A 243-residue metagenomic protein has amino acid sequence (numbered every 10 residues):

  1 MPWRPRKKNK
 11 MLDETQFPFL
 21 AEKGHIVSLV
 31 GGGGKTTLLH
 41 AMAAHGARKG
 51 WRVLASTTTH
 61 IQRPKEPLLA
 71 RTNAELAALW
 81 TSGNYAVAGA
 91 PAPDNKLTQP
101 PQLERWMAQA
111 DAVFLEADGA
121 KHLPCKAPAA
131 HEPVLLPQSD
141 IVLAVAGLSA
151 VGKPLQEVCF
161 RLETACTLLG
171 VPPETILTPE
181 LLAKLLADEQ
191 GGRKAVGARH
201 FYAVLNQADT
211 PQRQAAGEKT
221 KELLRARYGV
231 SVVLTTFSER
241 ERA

Functional and structural regions predicted by a protein language model:
L12-K49: Walker A (P-loop) phosphate-binding motif
A43-P93: N-terminal phosphate/diphosphate-binding loop that engages ATP/GTP or pyrophosphate donors across diverse enzyme folds
A88-A127, E132: Phosphate-binding/switch loop-helix module in NTP-utilizing enzymes
G119-H122, S139-Q156, P172-P179: Conserved Switch II/interswitch segment of TRAFAC-class P-loop GTPases
A129-V151, R161-T164: Inter-motif core of Ras-like GTPase G domains
G147-L148, T167-T175, L185, H200-R213 (+1 more regions): G-domain G4 guanine-recognition motif of GTPases
T175-A195: A short, acidic, amphipathic alpha-helical segment used as a generic capping/interface helix at domain edges
A216-A243: Canonical P-loop GTPase G-domain recognition
